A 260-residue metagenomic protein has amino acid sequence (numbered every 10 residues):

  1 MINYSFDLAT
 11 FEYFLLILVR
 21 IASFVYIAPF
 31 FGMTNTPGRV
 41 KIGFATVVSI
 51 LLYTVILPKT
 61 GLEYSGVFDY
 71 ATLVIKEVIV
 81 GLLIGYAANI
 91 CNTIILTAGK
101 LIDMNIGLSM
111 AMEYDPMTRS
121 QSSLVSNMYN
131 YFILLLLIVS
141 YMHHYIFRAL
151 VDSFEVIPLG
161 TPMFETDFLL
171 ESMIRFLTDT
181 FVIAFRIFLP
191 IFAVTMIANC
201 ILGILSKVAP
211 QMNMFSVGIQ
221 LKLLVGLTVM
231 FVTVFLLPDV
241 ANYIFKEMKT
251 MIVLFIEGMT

Functional and structural regions predicted by a protein language model:
M1-T260: Hydrophobic alpha-helical segments and their helix-loop boundaries in membrane and membrane-proximal proteins
